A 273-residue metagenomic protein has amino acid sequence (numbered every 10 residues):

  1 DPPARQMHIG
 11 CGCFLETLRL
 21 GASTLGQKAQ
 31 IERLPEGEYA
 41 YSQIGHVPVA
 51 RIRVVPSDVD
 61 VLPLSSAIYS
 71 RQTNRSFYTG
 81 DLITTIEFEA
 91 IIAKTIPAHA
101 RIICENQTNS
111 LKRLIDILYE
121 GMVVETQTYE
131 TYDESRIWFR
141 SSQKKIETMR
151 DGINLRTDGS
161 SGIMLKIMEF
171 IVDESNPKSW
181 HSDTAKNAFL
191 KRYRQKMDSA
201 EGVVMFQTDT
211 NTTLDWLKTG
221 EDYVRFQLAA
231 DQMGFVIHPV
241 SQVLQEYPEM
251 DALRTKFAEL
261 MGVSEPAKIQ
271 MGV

Functional and structural regions predicted by a protein language model:
D1-V273: Acidic, surface-exposed loops and disordered segments
